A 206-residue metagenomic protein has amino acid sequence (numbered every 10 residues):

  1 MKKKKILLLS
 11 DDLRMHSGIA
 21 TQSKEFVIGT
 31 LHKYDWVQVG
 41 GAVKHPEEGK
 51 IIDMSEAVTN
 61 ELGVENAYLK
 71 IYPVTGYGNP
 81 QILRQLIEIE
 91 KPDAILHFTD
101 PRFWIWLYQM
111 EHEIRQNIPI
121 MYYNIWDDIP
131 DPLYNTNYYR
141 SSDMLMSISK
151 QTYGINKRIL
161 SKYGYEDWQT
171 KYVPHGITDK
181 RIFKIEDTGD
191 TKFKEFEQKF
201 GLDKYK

Functional and structural regions predicted by a protein language model:
M1-V58, E90: N-terminal subdomain of nucleotide-sugar transferases
L8, D53-M144, K150-Q151: Extended catalytic core of nucleotide-activated donor transferases of GT-like folds
L8, L202-K206: Conserved donor-binding/catalytic core segment of Leloir-type glycosyltransferases
L9, V39-G41, Y123, I148 (+1 more regions): Generic beta-sheet signal
D12-R14, A42-P46, D100-W104, W126-I129 (+2 more regions): Short, solvent-exposed loop/turn segments at secondary-structure junctions
I19-Q22, G41, F98-T99, S147-S149 (+1 more regions): Replace "coordinates the UDP/GDP/TDP-sugar" with "coordinates nucleotide-activated sugar donors
P132-T170, I177-I185: A short, active-site helix/loop in glycosyltransferases that binds the activated sugar's phosphate group
F183-L202: A short helix/loop element that forms part of the nucleotide-sugar donor recognition site in Leloir-type
